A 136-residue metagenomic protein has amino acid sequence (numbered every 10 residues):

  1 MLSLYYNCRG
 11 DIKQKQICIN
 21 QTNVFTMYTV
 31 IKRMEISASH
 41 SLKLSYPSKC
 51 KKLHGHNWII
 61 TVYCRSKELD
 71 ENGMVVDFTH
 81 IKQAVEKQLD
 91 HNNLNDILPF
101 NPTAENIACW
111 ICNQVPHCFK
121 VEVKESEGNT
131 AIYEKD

Functional and structural regions predicted by a protein language model:
Y5-Y6, F25: Aromatic (phenylalanine/tyrosine) cluster motif
Q14-Q16: Cationic, low-complexity basic patches in intrinsically disordered or flexible, solvent-exposed regions
Q21, F25-D136: Charge-rich, low-complexity N-terminal segments
